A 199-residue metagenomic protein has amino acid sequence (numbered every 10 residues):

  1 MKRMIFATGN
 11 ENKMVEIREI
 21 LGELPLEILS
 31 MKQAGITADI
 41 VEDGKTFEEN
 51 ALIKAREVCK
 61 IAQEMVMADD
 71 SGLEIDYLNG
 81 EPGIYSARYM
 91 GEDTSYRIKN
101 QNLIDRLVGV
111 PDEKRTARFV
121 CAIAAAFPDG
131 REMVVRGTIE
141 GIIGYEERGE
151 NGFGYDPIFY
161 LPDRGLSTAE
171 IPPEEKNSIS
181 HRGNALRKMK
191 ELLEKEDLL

Functional and structural regions predicted by a protein language model:
K2-I5, E11-L199: Anionic-ligand binding patches
